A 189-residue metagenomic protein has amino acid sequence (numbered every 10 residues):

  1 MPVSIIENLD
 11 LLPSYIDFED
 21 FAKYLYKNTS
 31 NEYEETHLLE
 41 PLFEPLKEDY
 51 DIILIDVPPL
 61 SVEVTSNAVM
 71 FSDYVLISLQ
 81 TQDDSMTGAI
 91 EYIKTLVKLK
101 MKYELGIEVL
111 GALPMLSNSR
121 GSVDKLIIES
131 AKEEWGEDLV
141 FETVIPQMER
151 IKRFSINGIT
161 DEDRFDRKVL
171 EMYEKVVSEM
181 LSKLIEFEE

Functional and structural regions predicted by a protein language model:
M1-S61: Cytosolic-facing regulatory segments adjacent to core modules
I16-E19, P59-V62, T81-D83, S117-S119 (+1 more regions): Short, solvent-exposed loop/turn segments at secondary-structure junctions
T65-D83: Inter-motif core of Ras-like GTPase G domains
I90-E108: Anionic-ligand binding region
L110, L116-D124, I128-D161: Beta-strand-loop-alpha "switch" segments that mediate conformational coupling across diverse proteins
D161-E189: NTP-binding/hydrolysis catalytic cores, primarily Walker-type P-loop NTPases
